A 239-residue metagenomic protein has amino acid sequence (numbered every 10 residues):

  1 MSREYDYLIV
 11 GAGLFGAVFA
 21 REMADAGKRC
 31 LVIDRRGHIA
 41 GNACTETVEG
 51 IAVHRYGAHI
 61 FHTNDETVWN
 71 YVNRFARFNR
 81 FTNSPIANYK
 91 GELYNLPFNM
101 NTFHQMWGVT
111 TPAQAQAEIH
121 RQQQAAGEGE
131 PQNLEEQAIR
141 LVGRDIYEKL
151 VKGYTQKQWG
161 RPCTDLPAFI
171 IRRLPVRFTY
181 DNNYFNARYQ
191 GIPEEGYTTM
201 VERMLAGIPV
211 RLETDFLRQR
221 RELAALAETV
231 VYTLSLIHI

Functional and structural regions predicted by a protein language model:
Y5, G27, I208, A227-E228: Short, well-ordered alpha-helix to beta-strand connector turns
Y7-V32: N-terminal Rossmann-like FAD-binding beta1-loop-alpha1 element of flavoenzymes
V10, L226-L234: Short hydrophobic core segments
A24-E46: Glycine-rich FAD pyrophosphate-binding loop
R29, A52, R77, P209-R211: Conserved beta-strand segments of alpha/beta enzyme cores
C44-V53, F61-A113: A conserved beta-strand/loop capping segment in the N-terminal third of enzymes that catalyze redox or closely related
A87-Y94, M100-A227: Active-site/ligand-binding neighborhood in enzyme catalytic cores
I237-I239: Conserved small/polar residues in nucleotide/adenosyl-binding loops
